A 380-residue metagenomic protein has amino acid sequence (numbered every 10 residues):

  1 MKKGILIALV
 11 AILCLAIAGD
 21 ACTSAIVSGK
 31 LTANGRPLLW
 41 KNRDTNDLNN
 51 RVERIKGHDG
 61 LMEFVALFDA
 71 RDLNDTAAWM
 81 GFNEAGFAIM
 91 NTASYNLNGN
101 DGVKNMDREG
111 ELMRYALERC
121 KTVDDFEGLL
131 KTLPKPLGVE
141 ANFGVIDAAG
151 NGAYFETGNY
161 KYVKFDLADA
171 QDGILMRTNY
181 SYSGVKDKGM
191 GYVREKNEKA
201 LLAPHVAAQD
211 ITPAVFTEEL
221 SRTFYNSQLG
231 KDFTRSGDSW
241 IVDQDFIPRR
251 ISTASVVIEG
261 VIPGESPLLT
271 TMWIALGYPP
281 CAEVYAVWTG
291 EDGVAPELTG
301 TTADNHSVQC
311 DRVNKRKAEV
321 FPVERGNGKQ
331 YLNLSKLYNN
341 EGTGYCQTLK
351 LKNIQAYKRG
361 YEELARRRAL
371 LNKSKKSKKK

Functional and structural regions predicted by a protein language model:
M1-G4: Positively charged n-region of N-terminal signal peptides that target proteins for export
A8-A16: Bacterial N-terminal signal peptides
I17-A21: Sec/Tat signal peptide C-region and signal peptidase I cleavage site
T23-T76, M80-F82, N91-E118, A141 (+1 more regions): C-terminal, well-structured catalytic/ligand-binding subdomain of enzymes
G29, C120-K121, L133-P134: Sec/Tat-exported extracytoplasmic proteins
T122-K131, R235-I241: Charged, amphipathic alpha-helical segments
D124-Y154: Active-site periphery "cap/insert" segments of enzyme catalytic domains
